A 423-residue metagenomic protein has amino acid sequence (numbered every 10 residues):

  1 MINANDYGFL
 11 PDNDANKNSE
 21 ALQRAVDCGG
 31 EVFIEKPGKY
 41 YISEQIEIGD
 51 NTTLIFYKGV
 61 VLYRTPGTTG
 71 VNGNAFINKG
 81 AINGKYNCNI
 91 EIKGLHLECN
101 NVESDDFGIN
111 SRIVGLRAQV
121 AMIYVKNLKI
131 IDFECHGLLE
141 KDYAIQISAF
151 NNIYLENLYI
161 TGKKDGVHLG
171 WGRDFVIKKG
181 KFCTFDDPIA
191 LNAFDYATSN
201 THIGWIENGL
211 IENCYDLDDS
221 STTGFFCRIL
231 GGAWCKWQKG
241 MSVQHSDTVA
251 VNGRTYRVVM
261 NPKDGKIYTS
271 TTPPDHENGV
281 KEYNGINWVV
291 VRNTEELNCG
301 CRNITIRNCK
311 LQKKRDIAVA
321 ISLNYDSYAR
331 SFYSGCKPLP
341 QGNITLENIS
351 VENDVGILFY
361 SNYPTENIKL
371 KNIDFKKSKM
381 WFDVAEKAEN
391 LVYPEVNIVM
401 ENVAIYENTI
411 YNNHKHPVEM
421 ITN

Functional and structural regions predicted by a protein language model:
M1-R254, N261-N423: Extracellular/periplasmic carbohydrate-active domains that bind, remodel, or depolymerize complex polysaccharides
